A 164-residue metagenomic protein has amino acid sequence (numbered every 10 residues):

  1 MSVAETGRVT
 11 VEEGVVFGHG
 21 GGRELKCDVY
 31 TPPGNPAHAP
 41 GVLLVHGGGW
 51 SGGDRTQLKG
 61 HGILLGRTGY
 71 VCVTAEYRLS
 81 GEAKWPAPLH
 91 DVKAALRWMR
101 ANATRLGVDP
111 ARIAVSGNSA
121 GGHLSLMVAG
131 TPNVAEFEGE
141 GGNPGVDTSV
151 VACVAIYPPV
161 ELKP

Functional and structural regions predicted by a protein language model:
M1-A37: N-terminal cap/lid segment of alpha/beta-hydrolase-fold proteins
V11, V73, V154: Conserved Rossmann-like nucleotide-binding pocket used by diverse enzymes that bind dinucleotide cofactors
P33, G48, V71, E76-S80 (+1 more regions): Short beta-to-alpha linker loops that shape the active-site pocket of alpha/beta-hydrolase fold enzymes
A37-G47: Short beta-strand element of the alpha/beta-hydrolase
D54-T56, K84-W85: Conserved catalytic-core motifs of eukaryotic protein kinase domains, centered on the activation segment
R55-T74: Short amphipathic alpha-helix adjacent to the substrate-entry channel of hydrolases
A94-P164: Primarily recognizes the serine-hydrolase "nucleophile elbow" in alpha/beta-hydrolase and SGNH/GDSL folds
